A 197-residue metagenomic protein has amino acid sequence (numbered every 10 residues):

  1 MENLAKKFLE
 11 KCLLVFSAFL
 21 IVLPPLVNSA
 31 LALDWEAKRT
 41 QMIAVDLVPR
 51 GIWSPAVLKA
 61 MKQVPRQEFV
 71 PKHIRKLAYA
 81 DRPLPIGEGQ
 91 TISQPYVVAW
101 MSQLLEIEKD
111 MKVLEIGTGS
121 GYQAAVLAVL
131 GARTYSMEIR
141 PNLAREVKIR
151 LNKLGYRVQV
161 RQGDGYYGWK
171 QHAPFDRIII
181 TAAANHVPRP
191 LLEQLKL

Functional and structural regions predicted by a protein language model:
E2-F16: Bacterial N-terminal signal peptides that target proteins for export
L4, S17, S29-L31, G131: Residue-level detector of intrinsically disordered, flexible termini and proteolytic processing junctions
F8, L23, S29-L33: N-terminal export signals and maturation junctions of secreted/periplasmic proteins
L13-P25: Bacterial N-terminal signal peptides
L31-L114, A125, L130, R145: Class I SAM-dependent transferase core
E106-L197: Conserved nucleotide-cofactor-binding alpha/beta core module
